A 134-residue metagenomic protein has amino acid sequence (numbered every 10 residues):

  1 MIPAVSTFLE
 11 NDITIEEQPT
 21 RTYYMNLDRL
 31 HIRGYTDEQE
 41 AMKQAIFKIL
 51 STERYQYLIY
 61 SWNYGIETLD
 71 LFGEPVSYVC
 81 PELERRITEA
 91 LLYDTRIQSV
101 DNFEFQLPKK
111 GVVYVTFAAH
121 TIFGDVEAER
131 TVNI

Functional and structural regions predicted by a protein language model:
M1-E84, D101, Q106-I134: Immediate N-terminus of the mature polypeptide
I87, L91-F103: Short acidic amphipathic segments
